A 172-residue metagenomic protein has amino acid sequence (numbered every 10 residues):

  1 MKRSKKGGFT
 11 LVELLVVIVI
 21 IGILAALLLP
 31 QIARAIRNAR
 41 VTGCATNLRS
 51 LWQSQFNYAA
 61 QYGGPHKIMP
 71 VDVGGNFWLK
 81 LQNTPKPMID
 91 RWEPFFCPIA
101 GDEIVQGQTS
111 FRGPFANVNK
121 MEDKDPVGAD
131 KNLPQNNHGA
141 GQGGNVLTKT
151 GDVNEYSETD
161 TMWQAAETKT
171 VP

Functional and structural regions predicted by a protein language model:
K2-I36: N-terminal single-pass transmembrane signal-anchor helix
A26, Q31-K80, V153, T168: Conserved hydrophobic/amphipathic alpha-helical signal-anchor segments
L27, Q31, K86-M88, I99 (+1 more regions): Hydrophobic residues in alpha-helical membrane-spanning segments
W52, I68-P70, E93-P98, V127-G128 (+2 more regions): Structural recognition of the beta-strand scaffold that forms the well-ordered cores of secreted hydrolase catalytic
N57, A100-E103, N132, D152: Short, flexible active-site-adjacent loop segments at beta-strand->alpha-helix junctions, enriched in small/polar
L81-K124: Acidic, glycine-rich loop-and-strand cores that form catalytic or ligand-binding grooves in diverse globular domains
M121-D123, G128-P172: C-terminal accessory segments of extracellular proteins
